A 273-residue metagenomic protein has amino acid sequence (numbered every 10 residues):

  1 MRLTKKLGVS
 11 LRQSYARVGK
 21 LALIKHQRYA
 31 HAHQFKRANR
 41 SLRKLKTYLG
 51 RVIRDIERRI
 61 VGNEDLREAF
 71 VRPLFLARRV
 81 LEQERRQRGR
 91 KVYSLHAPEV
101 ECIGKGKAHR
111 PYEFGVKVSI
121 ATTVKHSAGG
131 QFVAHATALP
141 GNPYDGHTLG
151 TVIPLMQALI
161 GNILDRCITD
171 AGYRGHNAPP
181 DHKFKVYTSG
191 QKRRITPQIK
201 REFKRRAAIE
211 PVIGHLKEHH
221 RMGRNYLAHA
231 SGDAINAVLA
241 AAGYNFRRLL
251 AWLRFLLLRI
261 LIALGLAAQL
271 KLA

Functional and structural regions predicted by a protein language model:
M1-D165, T169, A178: Polybasic low-complexity intrinsically disordered regions
K125, F246-R247: Generic helix-packing signal
Q157-V238: Helix-centered, glycine/charged polyanion-binding patches within enzymatic domains that contact phosphate-containing
H219, G223-L227, R247-A273: A short, flexible helix-boundary coil/loop motif
